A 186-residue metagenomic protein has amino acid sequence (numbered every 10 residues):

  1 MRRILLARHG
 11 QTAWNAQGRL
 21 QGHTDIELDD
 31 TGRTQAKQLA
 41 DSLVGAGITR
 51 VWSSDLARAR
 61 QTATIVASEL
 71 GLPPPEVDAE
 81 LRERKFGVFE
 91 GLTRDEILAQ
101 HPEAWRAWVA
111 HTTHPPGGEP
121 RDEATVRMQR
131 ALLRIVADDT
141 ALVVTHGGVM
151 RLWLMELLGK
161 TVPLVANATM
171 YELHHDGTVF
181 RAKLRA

Functional and structural regions predicted by a protein language model:
I4, A137-G148: Generic beta-sheet signal
I4-P73, G117: Active-site-proximal alpha-helix that buttresses catalytic centers in soluble enzyme cores
T12, V149-M150: Short active-site segment of divalent metal-dependent hydrolases/proteases that encodes the spacing between
I26-E27, E69-R127, R181: Phosphate-handling substructures
V44-G47, I135-D139: Glycine-rich phosphate-binding loop signature in dinucleotide/nucleotide-binding domains
S53-S54, V126, V144-T145: Short beta-strand scaffold positions
V66, W153-L157: Hydrophobic residues on the short alpha-helix immediately C-terminal to a glycine-rich phosphate/catalytic loop
K160-K183: Domain-level recognition of soluble alpha/beta enzyme cores, biased toward histidine phosphatases/phosphomutases
